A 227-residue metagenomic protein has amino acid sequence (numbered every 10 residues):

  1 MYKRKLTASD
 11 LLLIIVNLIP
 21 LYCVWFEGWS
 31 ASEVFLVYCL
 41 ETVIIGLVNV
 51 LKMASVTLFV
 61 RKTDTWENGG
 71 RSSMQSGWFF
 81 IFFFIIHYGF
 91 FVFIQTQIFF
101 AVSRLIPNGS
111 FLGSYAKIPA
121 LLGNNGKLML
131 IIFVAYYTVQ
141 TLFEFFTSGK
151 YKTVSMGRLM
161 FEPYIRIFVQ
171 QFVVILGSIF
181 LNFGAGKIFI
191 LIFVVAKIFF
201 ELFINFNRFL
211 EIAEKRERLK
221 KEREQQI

Functional and structural regions predicted by a protein language model:
M1-L11, M156-I165: Short, amphipathic, aromatic/basic-enriched membrane-interface segments that mark the entry/exit of transmembrane
A8-V24, V34: The first (N-terminal) embedded transmembrane alpha-helix
P20-G28, L176-F183: Hydrophobic alpha-helical transmembrane segments
V34-Q97: Hydrophobic/aromatic-rich structural module bridging two neighboring secondary-structure elements via a short loop
Q75-S103, G123-Q140, I165-V169: Alpha-helical transmembrane segments of multi-pass integral membrane proteins
A101-G123: Membrane-interface interhelical connector segments
L121-V195, F206, L210-E214: Hydrophobic alpha-helical transmembrane segments and adjacent short intramembrane/lumenal linkers of inner/organellar
N207-I227: Short, highly charged, low-complexity non-transmembrane loops/tails of multi-pass membrane proteins
